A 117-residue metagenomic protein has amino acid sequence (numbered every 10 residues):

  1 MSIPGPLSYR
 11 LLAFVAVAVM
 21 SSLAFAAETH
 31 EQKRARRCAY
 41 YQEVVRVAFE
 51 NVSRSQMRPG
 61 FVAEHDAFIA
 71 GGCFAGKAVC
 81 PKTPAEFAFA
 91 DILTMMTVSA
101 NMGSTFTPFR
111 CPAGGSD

Functional and structural regions predicted by a protein language model:
M1-L12: Bacterial N-terminal signal peptides that target proteins for export
S8, A27-H30, E43, F74-A75 (+1 more regions): Generic, low-specificity signal for short hydrophobic/alpha-helical stretches with a mild N-terminal bias, encompassing
A13-V19: N-terminal export/membrane-targeting signals
S21-A26: N-terminal signal peptide c-region/cleavage motif recognized by signal peptidases
A27-I69: N-terminal secretory signal peptides
S55-D117: Compact alpha-helical subdomains of small soluble proteins
